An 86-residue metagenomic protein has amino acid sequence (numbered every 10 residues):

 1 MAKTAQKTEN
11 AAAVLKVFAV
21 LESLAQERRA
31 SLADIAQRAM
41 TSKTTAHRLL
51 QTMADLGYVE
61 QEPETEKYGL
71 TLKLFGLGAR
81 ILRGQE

Functional and structural regions predicted by a protein language model:
A2-Q85: N-terminal helix-turn-helix
